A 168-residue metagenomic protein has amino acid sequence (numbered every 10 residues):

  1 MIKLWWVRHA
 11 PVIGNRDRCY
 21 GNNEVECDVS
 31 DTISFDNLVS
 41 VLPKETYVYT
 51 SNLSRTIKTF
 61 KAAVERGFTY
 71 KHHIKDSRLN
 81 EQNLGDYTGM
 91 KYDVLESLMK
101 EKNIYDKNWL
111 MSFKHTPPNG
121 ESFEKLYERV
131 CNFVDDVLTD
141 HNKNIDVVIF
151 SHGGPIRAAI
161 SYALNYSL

Functional and structural regions predicted by a protein language model:
I2, K44-T46, H141-V147: Short coil/turn segments at beta-strand junctions that form active-site/ligand-binding loops
I2-A10, K100-D106: Short coil-to-beta-strand
L4-K61, N119-V130: Loop-to-helix element that buttresses phosphate recognition and phosphoryl-transfer chemistry
P11, I57, F68-Y70, C131-L168: Active-site-adjacent alpha-helix immediately C-terminal to a catalytic or transition-state-stabilizing loop
G14-R18, Q82-Y87, K114-P118: A short acidic, helix-capping loop that chelates divalent metal ions and anchors anionic groups
N22-E24, V64-G67, K91-Y92, L164-L168: Glycine-rich, phosphate-binding/catalytic loops in enzymes
L38-I104: Phosphate-coordination/substrate-recognition cap region in phosphate-metabolizing enzymes
N103-K125: Short glycine/proline- and acidic residue-enriched helix-loop micro-motifs that form flexible lids or anion-recognition
